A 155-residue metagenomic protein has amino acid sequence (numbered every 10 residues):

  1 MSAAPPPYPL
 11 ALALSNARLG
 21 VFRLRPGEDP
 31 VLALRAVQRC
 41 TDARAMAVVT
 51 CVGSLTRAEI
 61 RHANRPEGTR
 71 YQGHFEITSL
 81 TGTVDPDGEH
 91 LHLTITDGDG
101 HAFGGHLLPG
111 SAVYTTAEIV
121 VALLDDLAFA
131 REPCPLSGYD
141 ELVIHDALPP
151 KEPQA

Functional and structural regions predicted by a protein language model:
S2-H90, D97, H101-A155: N-terminal intrinsically disordered, cationic/polar leader segments that include organellar targeting peptides
